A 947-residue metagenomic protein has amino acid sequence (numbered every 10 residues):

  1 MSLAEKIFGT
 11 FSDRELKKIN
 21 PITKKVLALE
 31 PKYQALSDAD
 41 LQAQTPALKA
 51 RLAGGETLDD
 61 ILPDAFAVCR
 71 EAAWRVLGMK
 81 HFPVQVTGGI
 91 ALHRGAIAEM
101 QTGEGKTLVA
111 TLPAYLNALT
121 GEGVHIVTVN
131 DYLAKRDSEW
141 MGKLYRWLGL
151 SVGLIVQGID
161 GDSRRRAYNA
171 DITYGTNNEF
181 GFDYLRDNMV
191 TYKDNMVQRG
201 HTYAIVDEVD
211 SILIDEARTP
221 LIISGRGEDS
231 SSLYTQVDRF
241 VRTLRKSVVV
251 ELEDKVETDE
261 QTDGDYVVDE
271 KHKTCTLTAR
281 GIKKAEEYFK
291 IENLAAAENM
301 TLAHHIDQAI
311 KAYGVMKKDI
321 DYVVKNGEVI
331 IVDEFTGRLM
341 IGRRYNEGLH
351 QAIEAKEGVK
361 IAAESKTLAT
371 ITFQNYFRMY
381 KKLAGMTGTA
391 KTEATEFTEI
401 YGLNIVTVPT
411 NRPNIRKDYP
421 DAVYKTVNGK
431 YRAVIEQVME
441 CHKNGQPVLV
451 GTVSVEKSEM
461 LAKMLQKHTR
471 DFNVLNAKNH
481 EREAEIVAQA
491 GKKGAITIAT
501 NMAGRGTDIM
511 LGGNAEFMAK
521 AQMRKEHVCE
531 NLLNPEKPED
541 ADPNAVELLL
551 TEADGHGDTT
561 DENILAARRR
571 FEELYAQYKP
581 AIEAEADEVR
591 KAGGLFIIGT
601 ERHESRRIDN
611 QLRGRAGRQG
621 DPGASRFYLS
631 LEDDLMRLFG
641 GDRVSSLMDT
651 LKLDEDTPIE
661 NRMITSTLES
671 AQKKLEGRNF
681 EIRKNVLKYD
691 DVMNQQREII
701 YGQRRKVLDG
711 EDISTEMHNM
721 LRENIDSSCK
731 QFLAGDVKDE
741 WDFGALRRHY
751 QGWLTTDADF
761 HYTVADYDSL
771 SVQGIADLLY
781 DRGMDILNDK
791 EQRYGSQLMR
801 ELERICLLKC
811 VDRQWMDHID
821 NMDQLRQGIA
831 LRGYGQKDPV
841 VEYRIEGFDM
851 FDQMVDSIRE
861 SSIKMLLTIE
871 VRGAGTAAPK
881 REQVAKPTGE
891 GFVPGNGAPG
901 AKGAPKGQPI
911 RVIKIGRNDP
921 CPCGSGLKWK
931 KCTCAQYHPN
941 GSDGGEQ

Functional and structural regions predicted by a protein language model:
M1-S630, D634-L647, K652, G702 (+2 more regions): Conserved P-loop NTPase motor core
T219, V448, R505, W815 (+2 more regions): Glycine-centered loop/turn positions within well-structured domains that cap or flank conserved ligand/cofactor-binding
Y322-I330, T336-R343, R590, F596-I598 (+6 more regions): Extended, charged helical/alpha-beta scaffold domains that provide interaction surfaces
G445-S458, D709-G710, K738, V764-D768 (+1 more regions): Short, Lys/Glu-rich amphipathic helical modules
V450, I498, W815, F851 (+2 more regions): Hydrophobic, well-ordered secondary-structure elements that form the walls of internal hydrophobic environments
R911-K930, C934: Short Cys/His-rich zinc-binding micro-motifs
